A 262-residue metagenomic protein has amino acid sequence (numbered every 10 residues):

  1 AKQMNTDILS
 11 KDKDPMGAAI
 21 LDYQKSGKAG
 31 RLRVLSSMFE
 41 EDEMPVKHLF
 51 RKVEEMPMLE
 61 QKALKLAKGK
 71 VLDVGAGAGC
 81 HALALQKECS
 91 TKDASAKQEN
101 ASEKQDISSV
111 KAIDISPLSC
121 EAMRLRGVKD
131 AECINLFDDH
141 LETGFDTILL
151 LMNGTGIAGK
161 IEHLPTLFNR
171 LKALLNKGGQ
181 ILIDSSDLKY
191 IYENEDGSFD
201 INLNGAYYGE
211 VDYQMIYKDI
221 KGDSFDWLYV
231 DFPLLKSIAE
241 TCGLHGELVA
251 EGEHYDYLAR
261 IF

Functional and structural regions predicted by a protein language model:
K2-L35: N-terminal auxiliary segments of SAM/dcSAM-dependent transferases
R51-K70: Conserved alpha-helix/loop element of class I SAM-dependent methyltransferases that forms part of the SAM/SAH-binding
A78-C89, S102-D106: Conserved SAM-binding loop of SAM-dependent methyltransferases across substrates and taxa, primarily the Class I
S116-P117: Conserved SAM/SAH-binding beta-strand->alpha-helix loop
G127-D138: Conserved SAM-binding strand-loop segment of SAM-dependent methyltransferases
F145-P165: A short SAM/SAH-binding and catalytic strip from SAM-dependent methyltransferases
L164-K177: A short glycine-rich, Lys/Arg-flanked "PGG" loop and its adjoining helix->strand segment in the class I
K177-L234: SAM-dependent methyltransferase
